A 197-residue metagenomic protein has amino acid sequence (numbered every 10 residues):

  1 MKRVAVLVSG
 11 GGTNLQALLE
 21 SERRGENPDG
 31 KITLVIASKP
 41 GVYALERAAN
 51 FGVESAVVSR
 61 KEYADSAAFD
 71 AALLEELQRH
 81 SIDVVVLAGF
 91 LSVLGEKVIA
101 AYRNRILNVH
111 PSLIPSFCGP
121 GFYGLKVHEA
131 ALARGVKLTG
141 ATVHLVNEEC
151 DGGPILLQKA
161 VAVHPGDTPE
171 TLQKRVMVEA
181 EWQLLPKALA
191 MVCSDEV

Functional and structural regions predicted by a protein language model:
M1-V197: One-carbon transfer enzymes
